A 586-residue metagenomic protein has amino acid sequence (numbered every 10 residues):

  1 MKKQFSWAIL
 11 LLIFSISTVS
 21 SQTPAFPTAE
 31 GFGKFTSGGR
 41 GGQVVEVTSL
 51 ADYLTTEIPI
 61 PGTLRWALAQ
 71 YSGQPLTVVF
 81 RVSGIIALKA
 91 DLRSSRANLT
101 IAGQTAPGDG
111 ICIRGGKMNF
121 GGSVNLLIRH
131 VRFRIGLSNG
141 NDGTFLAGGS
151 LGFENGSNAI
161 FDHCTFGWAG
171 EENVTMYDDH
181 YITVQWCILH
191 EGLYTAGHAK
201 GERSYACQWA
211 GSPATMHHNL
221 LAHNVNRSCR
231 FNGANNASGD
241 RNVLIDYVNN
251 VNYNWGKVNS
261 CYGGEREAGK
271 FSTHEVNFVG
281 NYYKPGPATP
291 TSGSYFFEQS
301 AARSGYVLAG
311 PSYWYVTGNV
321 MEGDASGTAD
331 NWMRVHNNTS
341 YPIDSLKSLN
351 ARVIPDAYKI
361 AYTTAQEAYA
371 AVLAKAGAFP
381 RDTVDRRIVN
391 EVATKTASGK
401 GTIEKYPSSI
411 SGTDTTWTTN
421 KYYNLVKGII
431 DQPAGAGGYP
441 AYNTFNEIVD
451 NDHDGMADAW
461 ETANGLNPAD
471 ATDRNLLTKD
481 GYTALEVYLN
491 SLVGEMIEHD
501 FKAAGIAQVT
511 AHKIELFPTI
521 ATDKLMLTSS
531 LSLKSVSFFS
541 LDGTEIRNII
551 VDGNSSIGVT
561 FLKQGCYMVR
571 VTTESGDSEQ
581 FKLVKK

Functional and structural regions predicted by a protein language model:
M1-Q22, C566: Bacterial Sec-dependent N-terminal signal peptides
Q22-P61, E461-A471: Right-handed parallel beta-helix/beta-solenoid
P24-A25, A51-W66, G73-T100, G108-I113: N-terminal extracellular ligand-recognition/capping segment immediately after the signal peptide
V78, I101-A102, I113, L126-I128 (+6 more regions): All-beta strand scaffolds that present successive hydrophobic residues in beta-strands
I86-P213: Right-handed parallel beta-helix
R230, N235, D240-Q432: Extracellular beta-rich repeat passengers
P433-A503: Extracellular calcium-associated, cysteine-rich motifs in secreted modular proteins
A507-K586: C-terminal outer-membrane/trafficking sorting elements
